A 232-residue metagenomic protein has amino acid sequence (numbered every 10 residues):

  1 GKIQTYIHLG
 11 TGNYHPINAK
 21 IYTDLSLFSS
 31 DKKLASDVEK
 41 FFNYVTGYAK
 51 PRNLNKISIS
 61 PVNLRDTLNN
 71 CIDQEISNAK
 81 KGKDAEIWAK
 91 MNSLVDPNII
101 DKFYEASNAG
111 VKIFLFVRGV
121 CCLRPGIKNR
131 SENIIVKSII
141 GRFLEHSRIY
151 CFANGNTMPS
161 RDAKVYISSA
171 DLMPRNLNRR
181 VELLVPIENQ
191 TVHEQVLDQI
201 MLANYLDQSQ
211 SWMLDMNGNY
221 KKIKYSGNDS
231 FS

Functional and structural regions predicted by a protein language model:
G1-N18, K33-A35, P61-S232: PLD/PLD-like phosphodiesterase catalytic module centered on the HKD motif
Y14-G47, V192: Mobile "lid/hinge" segments at catalytic clefts and subdomain interfaces of large enzymes
Y48-I57, G82-D84: Gly-rich Lys/Arg/Thr-decorated short loops/hinges at beta-loop-alpha junctions or inter-strand turns that position
